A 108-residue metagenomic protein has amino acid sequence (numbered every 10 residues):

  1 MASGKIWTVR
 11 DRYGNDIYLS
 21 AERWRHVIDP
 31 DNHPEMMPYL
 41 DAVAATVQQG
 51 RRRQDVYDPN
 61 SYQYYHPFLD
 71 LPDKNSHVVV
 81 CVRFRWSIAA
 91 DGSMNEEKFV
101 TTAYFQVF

Functional and structural regions predicted by a protein language model:
M1-F108: Ribonuclease/tRNase effector modules and their secretory precursors
